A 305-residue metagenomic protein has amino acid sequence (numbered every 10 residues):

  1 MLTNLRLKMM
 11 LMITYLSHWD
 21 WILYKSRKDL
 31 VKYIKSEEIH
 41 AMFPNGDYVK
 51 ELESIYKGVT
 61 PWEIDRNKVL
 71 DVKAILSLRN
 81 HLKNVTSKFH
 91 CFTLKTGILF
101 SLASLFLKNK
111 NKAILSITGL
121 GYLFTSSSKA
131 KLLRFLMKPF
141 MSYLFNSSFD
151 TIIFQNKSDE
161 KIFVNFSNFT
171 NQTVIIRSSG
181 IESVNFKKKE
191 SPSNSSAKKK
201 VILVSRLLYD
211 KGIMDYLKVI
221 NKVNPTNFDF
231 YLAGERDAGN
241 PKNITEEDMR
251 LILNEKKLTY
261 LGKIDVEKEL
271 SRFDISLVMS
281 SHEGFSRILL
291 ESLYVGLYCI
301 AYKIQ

Functional and structural regions predicted by a protein language model:
W21-D29, K199, L203-K222, L290: A conserved mid-protein helix/loop that constitutes part of the nucleotide-sugar donor-binding site
M42-D47, I181, V204, D229-E246: Glycosyltransferase donor-sugar binding loop
T60-W62, S142, N146-K188: Donor nucleotide-sugar binding/catalytic pocket of nucleotide-sugar-dependent glycosyltransferases
N67-K73, V164-N165, R177-K198, P241: Acidic anion/phosphate-binding donor-loop and adjacent secondary structure in glycosyltransferase catalytic cores
C91-L99, I117-T118: Short His-centered aromatic/hydrophobic patch
I244-K263: Nucleotide-activated donor-binding/catalytic signature segment of Leloir-type glycosyltransferases, i.e., the conserved
S281: Aromatic "clamp/platform" in nucleotide-sugar-dependent glycosyltransferases that forms part of the donor/acceptor
Y298-A301: Short hydrophobic beta-strand element within catalytic cores of glycosyltransferases and related nucleotide-activated
